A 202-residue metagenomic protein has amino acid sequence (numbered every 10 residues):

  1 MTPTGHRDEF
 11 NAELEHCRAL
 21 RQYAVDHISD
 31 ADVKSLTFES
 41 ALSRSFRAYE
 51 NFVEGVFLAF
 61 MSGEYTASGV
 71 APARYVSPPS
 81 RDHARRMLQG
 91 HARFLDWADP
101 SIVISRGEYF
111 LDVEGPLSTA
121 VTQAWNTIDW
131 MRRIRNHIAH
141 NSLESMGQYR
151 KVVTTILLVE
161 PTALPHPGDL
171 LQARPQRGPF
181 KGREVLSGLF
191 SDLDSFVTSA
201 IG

Functional and structural regions predicted by a protein language model:
M1-L20, N126, I134, N141-G202: Polyanionic, low-complexity intrinsically disordered segments
M1-S43, R47: Charged alpha-helical initiation segments
Q22-S29, F57, M61, L143: Short, flexible helix-adjacent loops and helix caps
Q22-V25, S29, S68-G69, D96 (+1 more regions): Residue-level signal for secondary-structure boundary elements
D26, E64-Y65, G69, A73 (+2 more regions): Generic preference for flexible, low-structure residues
S29-V33, T119-T122, R177: Short coil/turn segments at secondary-structure junctions
T37, A41-I134: Helix-loop junctions and short alpha-helical segments
F52, A139-S142: Generic short alpha-helical hydrophobic face used as a protein-protein interaction/packing hotspot
